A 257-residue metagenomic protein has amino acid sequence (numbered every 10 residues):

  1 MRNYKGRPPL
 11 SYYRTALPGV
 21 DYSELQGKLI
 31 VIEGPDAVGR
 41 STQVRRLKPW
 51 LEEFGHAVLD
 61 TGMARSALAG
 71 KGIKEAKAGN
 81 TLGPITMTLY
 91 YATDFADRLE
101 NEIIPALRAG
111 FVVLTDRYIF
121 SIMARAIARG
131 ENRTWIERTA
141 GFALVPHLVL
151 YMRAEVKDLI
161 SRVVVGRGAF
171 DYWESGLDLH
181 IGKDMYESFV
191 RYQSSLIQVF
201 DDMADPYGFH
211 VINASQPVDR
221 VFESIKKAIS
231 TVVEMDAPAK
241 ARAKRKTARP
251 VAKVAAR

Functional and structural regions predicted by a protein language model:
R2-S23, K48, V164-R257: NTP-dependent small-molecule kinase module
Y22-P49: Walker A (P-loop) phosphate-binding motif
G27-V31, V112-L114, F209: Residue-level preference for the first positions of well-ordered beta-strands
F54-L144: ATP-dependent small-molecule kinase phosphotransfer cores that center on conserved nucleotide phosphate-binding segments
T61, M152, I212: Hydrophobic residues at beta-strand termini and immediately following loops that shape nucleotide-binding pockets
R65-A67, I119-F120, A154-I160, P217-V218: Conserved nucleotide-binding/hydrolysis micro-motifs of P-loop NTPases
I122-S195: A glycine- and Lys/Arg-enriched "phosphate-lid" helix/loop adjacent to the NTP-binding pocket of small-molecule kinases
